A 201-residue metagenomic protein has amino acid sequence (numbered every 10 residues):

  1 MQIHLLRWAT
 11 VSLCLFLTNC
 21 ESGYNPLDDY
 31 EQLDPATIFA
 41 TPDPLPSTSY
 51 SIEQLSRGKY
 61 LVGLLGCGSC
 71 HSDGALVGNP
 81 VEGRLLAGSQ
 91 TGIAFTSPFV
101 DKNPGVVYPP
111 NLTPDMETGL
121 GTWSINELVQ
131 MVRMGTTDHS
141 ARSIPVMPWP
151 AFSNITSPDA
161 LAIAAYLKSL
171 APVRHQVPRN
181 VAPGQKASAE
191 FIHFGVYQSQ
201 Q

Functional and structural regions predicted by a protein language model:
M1-A9: Bacterial N-terminal signal peptides that target proteins for export
F16-N19: C-terminal motif of bacterial Sec signal peptides marking the signal peptidase cleavage site
E21-G23: Bacterial signal peptide processing site
D29-F39, A75-E127, S143-T156, V181-F194: Gly/Gly-Pro-rich "capping" loops immediately C-terminal to redox-active cysteine motifs in periplasmic/lumenal
D34-G63, V77-G78: Electrostatic cytochrome c docking/interface patches
G58, L64-G74, L128, I163 (+1 more regions): The canonical Cys-X-X-Cys-His
S124-S140, W149-V177: C-terminal capping alpha-helices of c-type cytochrome domains
F194-Q200: Cysteine-rich, disulfide-bonded extracellular modules and peptides in secreted proteins and receptor ectodomains
